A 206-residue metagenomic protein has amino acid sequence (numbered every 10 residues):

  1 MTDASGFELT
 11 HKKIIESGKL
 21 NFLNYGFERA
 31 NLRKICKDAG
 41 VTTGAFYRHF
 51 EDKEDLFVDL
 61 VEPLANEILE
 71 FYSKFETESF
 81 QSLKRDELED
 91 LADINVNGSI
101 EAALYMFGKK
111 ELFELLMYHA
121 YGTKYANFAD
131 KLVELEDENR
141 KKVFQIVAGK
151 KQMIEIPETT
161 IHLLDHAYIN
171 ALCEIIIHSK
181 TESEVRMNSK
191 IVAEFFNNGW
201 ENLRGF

Functional and structural regions predicted by a protein language model:
M1-G6: N-terminal intrinsically disordered/low-complexity leader segments
K13-L20, N24, K34, D38 (+8 more regions): Alpha-helical structural segments
R29, D52-F57: Short amphipathic alpha-helical segment with a characteristic S/N-K-E followed by hydrophobic residues
G40-F50: Short hydrophobic/aromatic patch on the recognition helix
L69-N95, V143-M153: Short, flexible, glycine-rich and Lys/Arg-enriched loop motifs at helix boundaries that contact anionic partners
G98-G108, G122-G149, T159-H166: Amphipathic alpha-helical packing segments from all-alpha helical-bundle domains
G108, E138-I146, I161-F206: C-terminal peripheral helix-coil segments that are non-catalytic and often amphipathic
